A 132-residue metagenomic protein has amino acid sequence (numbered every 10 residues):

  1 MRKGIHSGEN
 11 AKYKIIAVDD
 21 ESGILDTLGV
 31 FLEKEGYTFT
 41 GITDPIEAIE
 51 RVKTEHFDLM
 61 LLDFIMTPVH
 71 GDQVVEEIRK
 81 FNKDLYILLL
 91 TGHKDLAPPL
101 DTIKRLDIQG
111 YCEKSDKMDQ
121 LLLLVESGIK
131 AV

Functional and structural regions predicted by a protein language model:
M1-K14, D119-V132: Non-catalytic signal-transmission and effector/linker regions of two-component phosphorelay proteins
Y13, T43-E47, H70-V74: Acidic catalytic/metal-coordinating carboxylates
S22-T40: Two-component/phosphorelay signaling modules centered on CheY-like receiver
L25, T67-P68, D95: The feature encodes the CheY-like receiver
G41-L59: Acidic, metal-coordinating helix/loop segments flanking the phosphotransfer/catalytic sites of two-component signaling
E50, D72-D84, D101: Short amphipathic alpha-helix used as the core "switch/output" element in two-component signaling
